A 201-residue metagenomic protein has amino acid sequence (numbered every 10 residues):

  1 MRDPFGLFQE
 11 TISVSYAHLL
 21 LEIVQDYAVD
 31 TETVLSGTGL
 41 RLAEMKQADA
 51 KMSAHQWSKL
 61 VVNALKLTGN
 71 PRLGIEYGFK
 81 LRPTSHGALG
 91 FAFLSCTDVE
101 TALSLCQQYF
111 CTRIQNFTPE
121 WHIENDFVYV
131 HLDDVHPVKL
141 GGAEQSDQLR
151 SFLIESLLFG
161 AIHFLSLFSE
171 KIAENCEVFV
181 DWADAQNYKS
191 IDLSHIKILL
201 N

Functional and structural regions predicted by a protein language model:
M1-V135: N-terminal low-complexity or simple alpha-helical regulatory segments that function as activation/interaction modules
V99-N201: Alpha-helical bundle regulatory/interaction domains
